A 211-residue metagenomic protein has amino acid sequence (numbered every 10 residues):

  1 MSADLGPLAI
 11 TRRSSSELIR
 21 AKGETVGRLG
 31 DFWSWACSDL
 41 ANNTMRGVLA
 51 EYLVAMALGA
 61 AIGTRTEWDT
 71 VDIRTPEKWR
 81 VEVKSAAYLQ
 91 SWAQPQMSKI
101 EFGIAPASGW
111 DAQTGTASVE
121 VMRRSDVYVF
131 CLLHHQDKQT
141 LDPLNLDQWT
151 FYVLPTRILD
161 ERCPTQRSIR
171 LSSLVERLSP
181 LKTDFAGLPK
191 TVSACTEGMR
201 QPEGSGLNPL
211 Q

Functional and structural regions predicted by a protein language model:
M1-W79, V83-Q211: Nucleic-acid endonuclease domains
